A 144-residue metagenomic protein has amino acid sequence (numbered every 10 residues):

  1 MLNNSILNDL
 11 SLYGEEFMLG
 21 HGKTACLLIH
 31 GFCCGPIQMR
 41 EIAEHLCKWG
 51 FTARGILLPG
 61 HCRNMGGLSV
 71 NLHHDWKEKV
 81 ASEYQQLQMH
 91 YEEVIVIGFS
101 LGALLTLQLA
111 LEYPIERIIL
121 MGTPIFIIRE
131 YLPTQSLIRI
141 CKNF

Functional and structural regions predicted by a protein language model:
L7-N64: Short, surface-exposed "cap/lid" segments of acyl-processing enzymes
F51, E92, P114: Short phosphate-binding/catalytic loops that engage adenosine nucleotides
N64-I95: Catalytic nucleophile-loop/oxyanion-hole region of alpha/beta-hydrolase and closely related hydrolase-like folds
G98-G102, T106: Gly/Ala-rich beta-loop-alpha elbow adjacent to hydrolase catalytic centers
Q108-E112: Active-site signature of alpha/beta-hydrolase-fold catalytic machinery across serine- and Asp/Cys-nucleophile hydrolases
I119-E130: Active-site nucleophile loop of the alpha/beta-hydrolase fold
T134-F144: A catalytic-pocket lid/entrance helix-loop region that shapes and gates access to the active site across common
